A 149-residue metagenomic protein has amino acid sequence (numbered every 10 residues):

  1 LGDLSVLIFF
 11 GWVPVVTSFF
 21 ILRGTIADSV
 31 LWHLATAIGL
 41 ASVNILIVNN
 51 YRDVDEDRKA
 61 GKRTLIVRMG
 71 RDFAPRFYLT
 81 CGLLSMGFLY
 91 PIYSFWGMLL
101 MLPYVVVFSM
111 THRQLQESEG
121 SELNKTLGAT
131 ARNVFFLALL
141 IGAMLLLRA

Functional and structural regions predicted by a protein language model:
L1-D3, G61-K62: Short, non-helical or kinked segments that cap or interrupt transmembrane helices
G2, N49-R52, A131-N133: Residue-level micro-sites within transmembrane alpha helices that shape and flank functional polar/acidic positions
D3, D55-D57, N124: Acidic side chains
S5-N44, R68-D72, Y78-A149: Hydrophobic alpha-helical transmembrane segments
V43-I66: Acidic (Asp/Glu-rich) catalytic motifs at the cytosolic membrane interface
D57-R58, P75-F77: Extended hydrophobic-aromatic, low-complexity segments
